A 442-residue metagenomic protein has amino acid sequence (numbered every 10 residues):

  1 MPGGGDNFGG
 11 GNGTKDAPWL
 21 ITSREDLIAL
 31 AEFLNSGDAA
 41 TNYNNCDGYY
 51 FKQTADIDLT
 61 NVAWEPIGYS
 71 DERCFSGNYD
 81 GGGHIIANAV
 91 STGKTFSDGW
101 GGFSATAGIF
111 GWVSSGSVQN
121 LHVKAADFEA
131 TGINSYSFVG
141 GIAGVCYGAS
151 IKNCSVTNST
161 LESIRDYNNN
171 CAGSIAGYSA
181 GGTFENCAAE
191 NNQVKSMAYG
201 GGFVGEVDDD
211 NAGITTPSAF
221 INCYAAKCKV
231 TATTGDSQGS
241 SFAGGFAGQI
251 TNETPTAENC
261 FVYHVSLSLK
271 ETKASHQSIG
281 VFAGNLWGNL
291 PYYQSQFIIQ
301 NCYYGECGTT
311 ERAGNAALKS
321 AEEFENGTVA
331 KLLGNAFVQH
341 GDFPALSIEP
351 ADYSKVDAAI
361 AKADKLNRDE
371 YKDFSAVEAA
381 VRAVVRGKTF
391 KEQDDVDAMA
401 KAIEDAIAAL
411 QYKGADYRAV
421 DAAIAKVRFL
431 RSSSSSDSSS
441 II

Functional and structural regions predicted by a protein language model:
M1-A351: Surface-exposed repetitive/solenoidal architectures
E349-I442: Beta-rich interaction/scaffold domains
